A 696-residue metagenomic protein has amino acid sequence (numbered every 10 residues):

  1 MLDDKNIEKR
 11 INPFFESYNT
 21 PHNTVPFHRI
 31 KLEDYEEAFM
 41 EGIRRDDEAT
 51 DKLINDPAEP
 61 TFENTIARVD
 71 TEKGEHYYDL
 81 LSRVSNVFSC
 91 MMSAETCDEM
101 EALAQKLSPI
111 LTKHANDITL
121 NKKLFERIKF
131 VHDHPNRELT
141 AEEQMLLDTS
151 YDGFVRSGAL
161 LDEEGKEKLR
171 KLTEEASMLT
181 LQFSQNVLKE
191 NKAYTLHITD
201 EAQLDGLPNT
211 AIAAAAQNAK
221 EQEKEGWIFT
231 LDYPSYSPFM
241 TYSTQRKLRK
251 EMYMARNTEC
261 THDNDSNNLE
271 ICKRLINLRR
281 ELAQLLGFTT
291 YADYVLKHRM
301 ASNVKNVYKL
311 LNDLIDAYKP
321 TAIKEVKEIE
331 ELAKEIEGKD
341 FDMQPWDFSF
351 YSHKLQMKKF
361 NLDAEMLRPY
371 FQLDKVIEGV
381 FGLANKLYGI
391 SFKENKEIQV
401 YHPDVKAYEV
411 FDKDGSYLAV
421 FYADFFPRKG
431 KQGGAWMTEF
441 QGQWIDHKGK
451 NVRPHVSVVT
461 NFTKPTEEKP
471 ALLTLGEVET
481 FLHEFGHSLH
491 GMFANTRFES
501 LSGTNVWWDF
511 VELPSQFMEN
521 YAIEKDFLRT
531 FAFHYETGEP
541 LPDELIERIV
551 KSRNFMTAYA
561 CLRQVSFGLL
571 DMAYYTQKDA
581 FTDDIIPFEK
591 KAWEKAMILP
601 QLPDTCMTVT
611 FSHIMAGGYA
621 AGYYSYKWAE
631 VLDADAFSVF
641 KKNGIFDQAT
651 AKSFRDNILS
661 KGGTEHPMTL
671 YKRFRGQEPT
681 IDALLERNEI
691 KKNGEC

Functional and structural regions predicted by a protein language model:
L2-E37, E41, G226-I228, K375 (+8 more regions): C-terminal, non-catalytic "cap/extension" segments appended to globular domains
L2-E41, R45-D46, M92, E99-S302 (+3 more regions): His/Asp/Glu-rich acidic catalytic environments and adjacent acidic regulatory segments
F27-F39, F62-V69, N264-N268, V307-L314 (+2 more regions): Membrane-entry segments of alpha-helical transmembrane domains in multi-pass membrane proteins
I43-E138, L562-Y574, K578-E594, Q601 (+3 more regions): C-terminal non-catalytic alpha-helical accessory regions
Y78-V87, D148, D152, M254 (+3 more regions): Short, hydrophobic/amphipathic alpha-helical patches that form generic packing surfaces within helical domains
E142, L146-L147, R170, M178 (+10 more regions): Active-site-proximal, well-structured secondary-structure segments within enzyme catalytic domains
T463-L482: Short pre-active-site segment immediately N-terminal to the catalytic Zn-binding motif
